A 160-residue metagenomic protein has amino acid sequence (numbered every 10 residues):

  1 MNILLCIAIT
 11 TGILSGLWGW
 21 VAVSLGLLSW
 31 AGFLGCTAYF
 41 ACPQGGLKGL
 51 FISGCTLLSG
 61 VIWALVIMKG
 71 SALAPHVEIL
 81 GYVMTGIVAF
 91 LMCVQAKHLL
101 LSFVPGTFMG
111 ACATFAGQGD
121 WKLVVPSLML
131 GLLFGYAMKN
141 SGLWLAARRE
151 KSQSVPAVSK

Functional and structural regions predicted by a protein language model:
M1, A8, H76-I79, V83 (+3 more regions): Interhelical loops and loop-helix junctions of multi-pass membrane transporters/channels
M1-L4, W20-L25, L47-C55, A72-V77 (+1 more regions): Short, amphipathic, aromatic/basic-enriched membrane-interface segments that mark the entry/exit of transmembrane
M1-Q44, D120, V124-V125, F134-A146 (+2 more regions): Alpha-helical transmembrane segments and their membrane-interface boundaries that form or gate the permeation pathway
C6-W18, F51, C55-I67, M84-M92 (+3 more regions): Hydrophobic faces of alpha-helical transmembrane segments in multi-pass integral membrane proteins
G19-F33, M68-G86: Structural signature of hydrophobic alpha-helical transmembrane segments
L25-G26, S71-I79, L99-V104, S141-Q153: Membrane-interfacial segments
L27-Q44, G86-D120: Pore- and pathway-forming membrane helices of multi-pass small-molecule/ion transporters and channels
T37-S53, L65: Canonical alpha-helical transmembrane segments
